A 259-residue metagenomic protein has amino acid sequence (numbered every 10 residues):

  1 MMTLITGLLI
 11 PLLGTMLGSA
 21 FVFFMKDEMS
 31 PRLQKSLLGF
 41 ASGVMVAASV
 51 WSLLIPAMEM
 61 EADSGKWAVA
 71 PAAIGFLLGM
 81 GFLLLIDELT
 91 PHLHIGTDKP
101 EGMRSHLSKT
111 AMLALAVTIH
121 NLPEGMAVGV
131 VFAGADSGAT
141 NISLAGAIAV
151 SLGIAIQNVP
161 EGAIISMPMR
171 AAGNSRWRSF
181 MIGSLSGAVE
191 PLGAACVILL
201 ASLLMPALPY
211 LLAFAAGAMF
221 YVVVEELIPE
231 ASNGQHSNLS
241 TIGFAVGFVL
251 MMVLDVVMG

Functional and structural regions predicted by a protein language model:
M1-G259: Intrinsically disordered, metal-sensing/regulatory segments
